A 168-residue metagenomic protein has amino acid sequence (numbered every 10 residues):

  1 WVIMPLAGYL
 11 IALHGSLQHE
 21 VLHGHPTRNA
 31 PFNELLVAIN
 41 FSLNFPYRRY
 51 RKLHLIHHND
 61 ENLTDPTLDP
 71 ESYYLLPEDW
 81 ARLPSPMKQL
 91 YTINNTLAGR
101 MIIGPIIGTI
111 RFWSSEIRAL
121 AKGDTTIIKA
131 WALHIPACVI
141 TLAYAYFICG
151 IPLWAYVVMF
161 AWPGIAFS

Functional and structural regions predicted by a protein language model:
W1-L10, N40-V158: Non-catalytic, topology-defining segments of multipass membrane proteins
V2-M4, G24-L35: Membrane-interface motifs of alpha-helical transmembrane segments
I11-A30, Y50-L63, S168: Acidic (Asp/Glu-rich) catalytic motifs at the cytosolic membrane interface
V21-G24, I39, L43: Generic anion/oxyanion-binding catalytic loop in active/binding sites
A161-S168: Internal helical hairpin/lid segments
